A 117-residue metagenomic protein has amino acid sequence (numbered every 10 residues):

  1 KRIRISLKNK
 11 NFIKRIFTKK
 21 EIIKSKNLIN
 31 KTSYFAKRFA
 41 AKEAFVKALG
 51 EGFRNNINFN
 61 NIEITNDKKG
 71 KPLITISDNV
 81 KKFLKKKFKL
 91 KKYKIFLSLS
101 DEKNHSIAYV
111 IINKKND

Functional and structural regions predicted by a protein language model:
K1-D117: Core catalytic alpha/beta fold that binds nucleotide/phospho-ligands
